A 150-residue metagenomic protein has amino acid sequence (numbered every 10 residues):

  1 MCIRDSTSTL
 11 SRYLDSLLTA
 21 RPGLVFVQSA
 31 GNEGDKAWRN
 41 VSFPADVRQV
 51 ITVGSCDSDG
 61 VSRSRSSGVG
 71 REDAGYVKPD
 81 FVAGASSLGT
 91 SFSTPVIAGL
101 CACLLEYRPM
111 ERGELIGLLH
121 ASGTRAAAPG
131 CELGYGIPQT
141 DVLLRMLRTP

Functional and structural regions predicted by a protein language model:
R4-F43, S87-P95, C131-E132: Substrate-binding/access-modulating region of protease and related hydrolase catalytic domains
R12-S16, A98-A102, G113, G117 (+1 more regions): Solvent-exposed, polar/charged alpha-helical surfaces in well-ordered, non-transmembrane soluble domains, broadly
R21, V47, S122: Acidic-histidine catalytic/liganding microenvironments
V27, V61-R63, R112-E114: Acidic/polar loop patches that form or flank catalytic/metal-binding clefts of enzymes that bind anionic ligands
A30-G34, C56-D59, H120-R125: Acidic, glycine-rich active-site loops and adjacent beta-strand->loop/helix elements that engage anionic groups
R39-E106, V142-L144: Extracellular S/T/G-rich loop segment that most often corresponds to the catalytic His/Ser-adjacent loop
E106-P150: C-terminal subdomain of the subtilisin-like protease fold in secreted/lumenal serine endopeptidases
